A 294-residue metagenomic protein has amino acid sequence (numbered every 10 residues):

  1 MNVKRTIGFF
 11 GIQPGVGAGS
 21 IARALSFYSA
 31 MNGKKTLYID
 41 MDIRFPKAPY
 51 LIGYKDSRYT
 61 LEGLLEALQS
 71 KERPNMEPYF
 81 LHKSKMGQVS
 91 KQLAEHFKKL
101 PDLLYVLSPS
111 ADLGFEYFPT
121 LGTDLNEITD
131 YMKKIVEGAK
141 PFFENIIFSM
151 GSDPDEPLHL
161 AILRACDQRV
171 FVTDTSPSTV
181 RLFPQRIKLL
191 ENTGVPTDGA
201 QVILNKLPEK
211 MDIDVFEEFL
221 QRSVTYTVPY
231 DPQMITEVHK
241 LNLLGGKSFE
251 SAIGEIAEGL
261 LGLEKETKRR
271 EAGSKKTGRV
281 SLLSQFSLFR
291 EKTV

Functional and structural regions predicted by a protein language model:
N2-L51, M132: Walker A/P-loop phosphate-binding motif and the immediately C-terminal alpha-helix
F9-F10, I39, S108-P109, I147-S149 (+2 more regions): Conserved beta-strand segments of the P-loop GTPase G domain that flank and frequently precede/overlap
D42-E137, T236: P-loop/Walker-type NTP enzyme "switch/lid" segment
D102-Y105, P141-F148: Loop/turn-to-beta-strand initiation segments
P141, P157-S176: Inter-motif core of Ras-like GTPase G domains
N145, Q168, R222-Y226: Well-ordered beta-strand positions
K206-G245, I253: Beta-strand-loop-alpha "switch" segments that mediate conformational coupling across diverse proteins
K240-V294: NTP-binding/hydrolysis catalytic cores, primarily Walker-type P-loop NTPases
